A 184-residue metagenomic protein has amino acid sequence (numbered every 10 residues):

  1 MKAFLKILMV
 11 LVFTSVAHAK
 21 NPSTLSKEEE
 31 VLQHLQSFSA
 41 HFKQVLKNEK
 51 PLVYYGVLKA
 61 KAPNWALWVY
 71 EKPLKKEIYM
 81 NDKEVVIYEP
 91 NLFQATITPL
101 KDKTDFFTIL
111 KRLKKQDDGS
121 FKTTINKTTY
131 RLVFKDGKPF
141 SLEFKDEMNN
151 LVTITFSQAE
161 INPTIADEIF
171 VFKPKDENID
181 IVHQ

Functional and structural regions predicted by a protein language model:
K2-V10: Sec-dependent signal peptide recognition, specifically the positively charged N-region followed immediately by
V10-K20: Hydrophobic h-region of N-terminal signal peptides that target proteins for export in Gram-negative bacteria
A19-K27: Cleaved targeting-peptide boundary
L32-K50: A short, Trp-centered hydrophobic/proline-enriched beta-strand micro-motif
N48, N91-F93, M148: Solvent-exposed strand-loop boundary residues in beta-sheet-rich modules
V53-D105: An acidic-aromatic
P90-K127: Flexible, surface-exposed loop/linker segments and immediately adjacent secondary-structure boundaries
K114-Q184: Gly/Pro-enriched, hydrophobic low-complexity segments that function as extracytoplasmic propeptides/linkers
